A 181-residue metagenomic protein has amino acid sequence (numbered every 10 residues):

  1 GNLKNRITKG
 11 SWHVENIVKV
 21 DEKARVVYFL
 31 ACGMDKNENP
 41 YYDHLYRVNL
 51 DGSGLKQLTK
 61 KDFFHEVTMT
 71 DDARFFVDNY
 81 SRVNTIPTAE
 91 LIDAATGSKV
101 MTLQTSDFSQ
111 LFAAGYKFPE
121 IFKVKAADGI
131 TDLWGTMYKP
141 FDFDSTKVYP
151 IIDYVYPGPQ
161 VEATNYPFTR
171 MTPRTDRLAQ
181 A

Functional and structural regions predicted by a protein language model:
G1-K23, C32-N37, V48-H65, A94-F118 (+1 more regions): Multi-bladed beta-propeller domains
A24, F64-A181: Serine-hydrolase catalytic core recognition
L30-G33, P140: Short regulatory "switch" loops immediately downstream of catalytic or recognition motifs within protein catalytic
K36-Y41, R82-T85: Short, solvent-exposed loop/turn segments at conserved positions within beta-propeller repeat blades
